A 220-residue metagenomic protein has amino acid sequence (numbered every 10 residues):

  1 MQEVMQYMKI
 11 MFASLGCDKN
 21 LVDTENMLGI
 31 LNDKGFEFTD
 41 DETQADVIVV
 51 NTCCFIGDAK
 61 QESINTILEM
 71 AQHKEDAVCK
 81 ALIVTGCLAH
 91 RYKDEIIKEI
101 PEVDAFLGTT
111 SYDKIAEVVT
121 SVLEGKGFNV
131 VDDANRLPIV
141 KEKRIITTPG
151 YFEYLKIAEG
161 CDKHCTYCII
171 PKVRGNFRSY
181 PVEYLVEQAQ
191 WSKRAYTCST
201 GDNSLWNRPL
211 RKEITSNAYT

Functional and structural regions predicted by a protein language model:
Q2-L205: Proteins enriched for Cys/Gly/acidic motifs involved in redox and nucleic-acid/cofactor modification
K212-T220: Alpha-helix-loop-beta-strand connector modules within alpha/beta enzyme cores
